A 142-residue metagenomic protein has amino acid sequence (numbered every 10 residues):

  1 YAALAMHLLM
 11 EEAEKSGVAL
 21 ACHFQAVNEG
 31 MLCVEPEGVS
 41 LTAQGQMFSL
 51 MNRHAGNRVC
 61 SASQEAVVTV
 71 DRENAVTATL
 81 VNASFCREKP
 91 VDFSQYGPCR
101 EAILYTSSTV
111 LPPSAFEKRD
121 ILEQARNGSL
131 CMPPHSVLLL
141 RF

Functional and structural regions predicted by a protein language model:
Y1-A55, V59-D71: Aromatic/acidic polysaccharide-binding cleft in carbohydrate-active enzymes
L9, A21, F48, A78 (+3 more regions): Hydrophobic, well-ordered secondary-structure elements that form the walls of internal hydrophobic environments
L9-A13, T69, D92-Q95, S129-C131: A general structural signal for short secondary-structure junctions and capping/turn motifs
N28-C33, F85-E88, V110-P112: Flexible loop/turn segments at secondary-structure boundaries
A55-R58, C99, H135: Glycine-centered loop/turn motifs
Q64-G97, L104-S107, H135-L138: Carbohydrate-binding surface patches
R100-R126: Trp/Gly-enriched beta-strand surface patches
E117-F142: C-terminal beta-strand-rich structural cap/linker in extracellular carbohydrate-active enzymes
